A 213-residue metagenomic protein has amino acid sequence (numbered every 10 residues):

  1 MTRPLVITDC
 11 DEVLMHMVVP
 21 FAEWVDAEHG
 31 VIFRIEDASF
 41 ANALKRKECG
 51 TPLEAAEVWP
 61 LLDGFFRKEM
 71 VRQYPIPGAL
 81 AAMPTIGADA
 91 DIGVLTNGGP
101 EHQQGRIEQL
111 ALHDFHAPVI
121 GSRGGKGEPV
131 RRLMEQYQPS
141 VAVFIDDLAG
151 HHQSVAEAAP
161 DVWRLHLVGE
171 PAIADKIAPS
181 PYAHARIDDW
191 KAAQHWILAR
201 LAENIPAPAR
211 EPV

Functional and structural regions predicted by a protein language model:
M1-V58: Active-site neighborhood of HAD-like aspartate-dependent phosphohydrolases
T2, A88-A90, E135-V141: Glycine-rich phosphate-binding loop signature in dinucleotide/nucleotide-binding domains
G50-F66, R106-D114: Short, basic/glycine-rich phosphate-binding loops at helix/coil junctions that contact nucleotide phosphates
G64-V94, E101-I107: Short, acidic loop-to-helix structural element flanking the phosphoryl-transfer center in phosphate-processing enzymes
G99-V143, G150-E157: Substrate-recognition "cap/lid" segment bordering the active-site pocket of phosphatases
P118-G124, H184-A192: Short acidic-hydrophobic, aromatic-tinged amphipathic segments that line or gate anion-handling sites
G127-R131, I173-Y182, W196-L198: Short, charged, surface-exposed secondary-structure boundary motifs
F144-D188: Acidic, Mg2+-coordinating phosphoryl-transfer loop and its flanking beta/alpha structural elements, shared across
